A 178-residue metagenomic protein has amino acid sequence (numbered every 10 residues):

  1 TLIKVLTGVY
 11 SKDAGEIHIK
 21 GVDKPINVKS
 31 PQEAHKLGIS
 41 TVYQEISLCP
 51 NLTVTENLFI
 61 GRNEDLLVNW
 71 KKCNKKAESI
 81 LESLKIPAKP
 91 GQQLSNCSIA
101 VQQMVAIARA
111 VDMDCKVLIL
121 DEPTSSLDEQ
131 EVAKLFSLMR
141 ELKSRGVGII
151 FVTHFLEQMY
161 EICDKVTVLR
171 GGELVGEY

Functional and structural regions predicted by a protein language model:
T1-Y178: Glycine-rich phosphate-binding loops of nucleotide-dependent enzymes
